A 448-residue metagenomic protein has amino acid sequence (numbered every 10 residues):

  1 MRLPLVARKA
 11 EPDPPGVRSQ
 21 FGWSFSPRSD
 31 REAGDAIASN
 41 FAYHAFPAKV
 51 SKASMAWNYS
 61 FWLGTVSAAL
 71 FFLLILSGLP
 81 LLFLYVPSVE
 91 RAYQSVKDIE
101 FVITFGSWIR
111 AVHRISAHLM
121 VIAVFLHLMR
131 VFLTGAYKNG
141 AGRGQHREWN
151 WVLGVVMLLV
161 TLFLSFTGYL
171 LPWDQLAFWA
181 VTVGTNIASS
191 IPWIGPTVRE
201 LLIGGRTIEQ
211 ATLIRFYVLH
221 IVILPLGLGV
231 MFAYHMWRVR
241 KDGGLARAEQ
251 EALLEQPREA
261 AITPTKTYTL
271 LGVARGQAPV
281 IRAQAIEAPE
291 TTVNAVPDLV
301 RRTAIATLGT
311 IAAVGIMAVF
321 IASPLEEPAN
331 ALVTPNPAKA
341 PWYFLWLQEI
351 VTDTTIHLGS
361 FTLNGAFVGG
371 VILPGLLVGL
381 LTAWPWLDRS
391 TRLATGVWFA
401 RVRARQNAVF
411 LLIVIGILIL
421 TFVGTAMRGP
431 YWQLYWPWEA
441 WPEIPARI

Functional and structural regions predicted by a protein language model:
L5-S39, L81-S88, V112-Y137, W151-V152 (+3 more regions): Transmembrane-helix bundle segments that line or gate the permeation/cavity pathway in multi-pass membrane proteins
W23, P27, A42-W62, G106 (+3 more regions): Cytosolic juxtamembrane amphipathic/interface segments immediately preceding and feeding into a transmembrane helix
D30-G34, A48-Y59, L63, A312-I448: Aromatic-capped, Gly/Pro-kinked transmembrane alpha-helices
K52-A68, L133-L158, Q175, W179-V183 (+3 more regions): Membrane-interfacial loop-to-helix junctions in multi-pass inner-membrane proteins
A53, L81-V112, Y169-F216, A322-N364 (+1 more regions): Membrane-interface interhelical loops and short amphipathic "cap" helices that link adjacent transmembrane segments
V66-L76, R114-M129, V368-P385: Hydrophobic alpha-helical transmembrane segments
S67-L79, V155-N186, I305-L332, L412-A426: Hydrophobic alpha-helical membrane-insertion segments
I214-R215, L219-I223, L228-T334: Long, contiguous internal "core" modules enriched in hydrophobic/ aromatic residues
